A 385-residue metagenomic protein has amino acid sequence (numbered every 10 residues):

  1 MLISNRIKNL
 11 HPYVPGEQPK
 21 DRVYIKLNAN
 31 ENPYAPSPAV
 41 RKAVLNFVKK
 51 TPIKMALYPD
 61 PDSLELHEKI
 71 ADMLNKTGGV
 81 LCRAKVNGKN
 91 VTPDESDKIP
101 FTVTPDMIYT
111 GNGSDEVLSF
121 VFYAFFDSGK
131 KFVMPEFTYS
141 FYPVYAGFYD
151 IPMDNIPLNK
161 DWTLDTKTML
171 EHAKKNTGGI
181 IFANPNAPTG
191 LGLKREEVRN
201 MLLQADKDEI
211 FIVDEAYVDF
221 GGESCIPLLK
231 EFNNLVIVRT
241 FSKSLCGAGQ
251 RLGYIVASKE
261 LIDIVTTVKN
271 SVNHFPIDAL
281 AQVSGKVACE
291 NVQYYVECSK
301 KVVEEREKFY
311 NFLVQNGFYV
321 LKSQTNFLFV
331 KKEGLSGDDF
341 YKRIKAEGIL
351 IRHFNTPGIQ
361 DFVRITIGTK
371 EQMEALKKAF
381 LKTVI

Functional and structural regions predicted by a protein language model:
L2-G113, F120: N-terminal small-domain helix-loop-helix segment of the aminotransferase-like
D97-P100, G147, L164-N176, P188-G247 (+1 more regions): Active-site pre-lysine segment of PLP-dependent enzymes
I99, Y123-F182: PLP-dependent aminotransferase-like
V103-I108, G129-K131, D208, E215 (+2 more regions): Short acidic capping loops at alpha-helix termini that bridge into adjacent secondary structure
E196, R343-E347, R352, T356-I385: PLP-dependent enzyme catalytic core of the Aspartate aminotransferase-like
N234-L313, F318-L321: PLP-dependent aminotransferase class I/II
V303, Q315-E347: Conserved PLP-binding catalytic core of the aspartate aminotransferase-like
